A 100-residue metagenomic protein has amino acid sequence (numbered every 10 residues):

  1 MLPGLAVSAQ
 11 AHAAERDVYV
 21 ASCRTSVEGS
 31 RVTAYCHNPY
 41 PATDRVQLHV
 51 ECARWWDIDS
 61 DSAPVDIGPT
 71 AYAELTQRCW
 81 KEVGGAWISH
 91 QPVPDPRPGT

Functional and structural regions predicted by a protein language model:
M1-A13: Secretory targeting and sorting signals
A13-T100: Post-signal peptide N-terminal regions of Sec-secreted extracellular proteins
